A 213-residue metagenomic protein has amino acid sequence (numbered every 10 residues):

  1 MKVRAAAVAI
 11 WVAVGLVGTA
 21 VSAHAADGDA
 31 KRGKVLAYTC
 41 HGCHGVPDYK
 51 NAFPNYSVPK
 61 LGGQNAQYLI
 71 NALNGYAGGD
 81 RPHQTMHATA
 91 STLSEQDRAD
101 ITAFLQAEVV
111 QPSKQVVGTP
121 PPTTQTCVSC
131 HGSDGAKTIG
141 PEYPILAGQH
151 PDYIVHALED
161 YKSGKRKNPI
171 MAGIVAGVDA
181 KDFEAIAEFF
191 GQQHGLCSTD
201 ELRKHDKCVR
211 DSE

Functional and structural regions predicted by a protein language model:
M1-R4: N-terminal secretory signal peptides that target proteins for export/translocation
A9-G18: Bacterial N-terminal signal peptides
T19-A25: Sec/Tat signal peptide C-region and signal peptidase I cleavage site
A25-C43, L202-S212: Short N-terminal segments immediately surrounding and downstream of signal-peptide cleavage
G33, Y38-V46, I101, T124-S133 (+1 more regions): The canonical Cys-X-X-Cys-His
K34, P47-Y76, H87-T92, V128 (+3 more regions): Gly/Gly-Pro-rich "capping" loops immediately C-terminal to redox-active cysteine motifs in periplasmic/lumenal
P47-F53, D80-P82, A107-G118, S133-I145 (+2 more regions): Inter-heme linker and motif-flanking segments adjacent to c-type heme-binding CXXCH motifs in c-type cytochromes
S91-S113, A176-E213: C-terminal capping alpha-helices of c-type cytochrome domains
